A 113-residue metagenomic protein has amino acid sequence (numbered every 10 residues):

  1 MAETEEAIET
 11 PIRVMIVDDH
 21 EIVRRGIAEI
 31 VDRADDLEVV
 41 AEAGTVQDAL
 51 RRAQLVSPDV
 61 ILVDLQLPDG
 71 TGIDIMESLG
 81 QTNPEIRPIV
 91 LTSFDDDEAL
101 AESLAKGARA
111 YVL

Functional and structural regions predicted by a protein language model:
M1-R13: Non-catalytic signal-transmission and effector/linker regions of two-component phosphorelay proteins
T10-V23, I27-V31: Conserved acidic segment of CheY-like receiver
D36-G44, R52: Short hydrophobic/Thr-rich beta-strand motif most characteristic of the beta2 strand and flanking loop of CheY-like
E42, L67-G70: Residue-level signal for the "D+5" position in two-component response regulator receiver
T45-D48, T71-D74: Acidic catalytic/metal-coordinating carboxylates
D64, T92: Active-site residues of response regulator receiver
I73-E85: Short amphipathic alpha-helix used as the core "switch/output" element in two-component signaling
